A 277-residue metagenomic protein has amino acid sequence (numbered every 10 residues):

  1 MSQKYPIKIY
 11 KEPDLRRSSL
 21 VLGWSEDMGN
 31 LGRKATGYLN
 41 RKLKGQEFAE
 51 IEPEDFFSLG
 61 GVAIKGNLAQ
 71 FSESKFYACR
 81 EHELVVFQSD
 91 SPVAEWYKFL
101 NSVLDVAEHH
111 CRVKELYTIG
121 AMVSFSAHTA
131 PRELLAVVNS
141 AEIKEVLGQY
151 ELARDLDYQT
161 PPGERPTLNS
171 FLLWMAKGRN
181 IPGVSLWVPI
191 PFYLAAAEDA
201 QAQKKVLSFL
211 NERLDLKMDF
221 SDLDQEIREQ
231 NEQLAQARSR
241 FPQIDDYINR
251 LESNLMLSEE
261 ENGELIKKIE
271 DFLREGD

Functional and structural regions predicted by a protein language model:
M1-S91: N-terminal short beta-loop-beta anion/metal-coordinating cradle
S25-N30, P92-A94, A121-A127, F192-Y193: Gly/Ser/Thr-rich loops at beta-strand to alpha-helix junctions that form or flank small-molecule/cofactor-binding
A35-R41, S102-D105, Q201-K204: Short, solvent-exposed amphipathic alpha-helical segments in soluble enzyme and RNA/protein-processing domains
K98-H110, F209-L214: Long, well-ordered alpha-helical scaffolding segments within enzyme catalytic domains, especially pronounced
V113-K114, P182: Short acidic/polar active-site loop segments enriched in Thr and Asp
F125-R213, Q230-N231, A235: Catalytic cores of processing enzymes, dominated by hydrolases/peptidases, characterized by acidic/His-rich
L194-D277: A conserved C-terminal secondary-structure "cap"
